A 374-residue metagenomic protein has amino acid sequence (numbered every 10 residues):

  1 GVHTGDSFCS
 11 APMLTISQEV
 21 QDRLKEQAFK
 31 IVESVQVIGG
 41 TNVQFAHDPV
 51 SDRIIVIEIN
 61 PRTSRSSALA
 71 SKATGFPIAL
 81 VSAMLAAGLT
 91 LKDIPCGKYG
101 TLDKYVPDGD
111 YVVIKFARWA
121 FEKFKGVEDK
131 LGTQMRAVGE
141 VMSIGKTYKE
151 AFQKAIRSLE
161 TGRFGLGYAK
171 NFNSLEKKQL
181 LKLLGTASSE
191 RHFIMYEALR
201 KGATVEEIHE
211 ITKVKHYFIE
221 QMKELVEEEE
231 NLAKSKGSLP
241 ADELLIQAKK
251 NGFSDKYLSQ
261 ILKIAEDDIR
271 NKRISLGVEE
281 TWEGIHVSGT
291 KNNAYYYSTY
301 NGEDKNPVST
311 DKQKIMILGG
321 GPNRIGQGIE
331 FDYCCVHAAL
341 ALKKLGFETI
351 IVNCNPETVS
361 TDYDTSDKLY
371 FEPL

Functional and structural regions predicted by a protein language model:
G1-G252, L276-E280, S309, Q313 (+3 more regions): ATP-dependent carboxylate activation and anion-phosphoryl transfer catalytic cores that bind Mg-ATP to form
Y257-K305: C-terminal amphipathic alpha-helical interaction region
R324-C334: Glycine/threonine-rich flexible loop motifs
